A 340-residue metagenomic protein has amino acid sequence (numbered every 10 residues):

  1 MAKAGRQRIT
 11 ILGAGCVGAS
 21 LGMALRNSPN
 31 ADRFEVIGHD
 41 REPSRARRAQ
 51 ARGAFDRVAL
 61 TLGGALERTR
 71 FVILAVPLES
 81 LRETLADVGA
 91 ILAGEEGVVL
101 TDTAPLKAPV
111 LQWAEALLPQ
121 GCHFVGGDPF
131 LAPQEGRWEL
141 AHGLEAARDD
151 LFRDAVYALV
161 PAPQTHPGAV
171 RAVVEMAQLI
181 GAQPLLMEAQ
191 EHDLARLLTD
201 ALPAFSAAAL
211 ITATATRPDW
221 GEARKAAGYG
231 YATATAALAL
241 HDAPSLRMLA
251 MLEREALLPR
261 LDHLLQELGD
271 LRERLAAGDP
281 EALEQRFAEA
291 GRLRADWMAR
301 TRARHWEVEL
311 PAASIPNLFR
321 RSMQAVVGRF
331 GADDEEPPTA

Functional and structural regions predicted by a protein language model:
M1-T61, F71: NAD(P)+-binding Rossmann beta1-loop-alpha1 motif at the extreme N-terminus of oxidoreductases
R8, R33-E35, G97, H123 (+2 more regions): Residues at the starts of beta-strands that form the adenosine-phosphate
L62-T101, P105, A158-L159: Rossmann-like NAD(P)-binding element
T84-A141: Rossmann-like NAD(P)(H) cofactor-binding subdomain of soluble oxidoreductases
A116-Q183, D193-R196: Rossmann-fold dinucleotide-binding core
P167-I180, E191-T216, R224-D242, L258-Q266: Active-site-proximal catalytic alpha-helix in oxidoreductases
W220-R294: Interdomain hinge/lid region at the active-site interface of Rossmann-like NAD(P)-dependent oxidoreductases
L268-A340: NAD(P)-dependent dehydrogenase/reductase Rossmann-like domain
